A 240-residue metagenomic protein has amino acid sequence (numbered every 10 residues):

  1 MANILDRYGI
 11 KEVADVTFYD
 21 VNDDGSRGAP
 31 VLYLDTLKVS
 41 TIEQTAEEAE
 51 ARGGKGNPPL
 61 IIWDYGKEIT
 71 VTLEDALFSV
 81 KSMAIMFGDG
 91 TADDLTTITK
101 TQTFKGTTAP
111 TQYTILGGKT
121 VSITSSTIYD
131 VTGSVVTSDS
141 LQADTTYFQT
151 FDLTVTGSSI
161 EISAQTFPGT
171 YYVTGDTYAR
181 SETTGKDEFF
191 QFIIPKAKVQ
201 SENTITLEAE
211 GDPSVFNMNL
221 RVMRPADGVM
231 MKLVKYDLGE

Functional and structural regions predicted by a protein language model:
A2, Q149-T154: Hydrophobic membrane-targeting and insertion signals
A2-I85, K196-N217: Solvent-exposed edge beta-strands and adjacent loop segments that serve as assembly or binding interfaces
D20, D75-S79, L153, G175-S181 (+2 more regions): Beta-strand elements of well-folded, non-transmembrane domains
D24-R27, T183-D187: Short, solvent-exposed loop/turn segments that connect beta-strands within catalytic domains and beta-strand-rich
G66-T70, S140-F148: Extracellular interaction modules
T70-E74, F148, Y172-T174, N217-R221: Beta-strand secondary-structure signal
V80-Q142, D152-K186: Extended beta-strand solenoid/passenger and fiber regions
S126-A143, F189-E240: Mixed-charge, glycine-accented linear interaction segment located at domain edges/termini
